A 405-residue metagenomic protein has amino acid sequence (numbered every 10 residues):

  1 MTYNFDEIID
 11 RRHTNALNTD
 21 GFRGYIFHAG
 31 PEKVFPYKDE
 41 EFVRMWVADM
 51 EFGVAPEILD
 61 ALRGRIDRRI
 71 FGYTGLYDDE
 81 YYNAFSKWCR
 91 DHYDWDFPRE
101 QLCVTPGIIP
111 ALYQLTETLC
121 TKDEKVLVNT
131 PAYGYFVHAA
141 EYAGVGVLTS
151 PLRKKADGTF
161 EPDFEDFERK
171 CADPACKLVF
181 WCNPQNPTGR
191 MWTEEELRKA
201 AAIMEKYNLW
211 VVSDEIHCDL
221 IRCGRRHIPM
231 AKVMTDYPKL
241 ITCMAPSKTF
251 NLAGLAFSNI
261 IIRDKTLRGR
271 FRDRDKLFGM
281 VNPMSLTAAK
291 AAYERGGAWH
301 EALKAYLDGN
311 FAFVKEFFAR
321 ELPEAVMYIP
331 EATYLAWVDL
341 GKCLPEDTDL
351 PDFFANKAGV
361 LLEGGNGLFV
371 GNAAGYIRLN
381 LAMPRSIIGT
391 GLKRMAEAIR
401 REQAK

Functional and structural regions predicted by a protein language model:
T2-F5, I9-G107, Q114, A292-R295 (+1 more regions): N-terminal small-domain helix-loop-helix segment of the aminotransferase-like
I70-A202, D219-Y237, I241, Q403: Conserved core of the PLP fold type I
P98-R99, I329-Y334, A374: Short Gly/Ser/Thr- and Asp/Glu-enriched loop/turn motifs at secondary-structure junctions
A143, K206-Y207, A358, E402: Helix C-cap/helix->beta junction micro-motif
V233-D308, K315-F317: Conserved core segment of the aminotransferase class I/II
K290, L307-K315, M327-L340: Conserved glycine-rich beta-strand-loop-beta hairpin in the small C-terminal domain of fold type I
F353-L362, L368-K405: PLP-dependent enzyme catalytic core of the Aspartate aminotransferase-like
